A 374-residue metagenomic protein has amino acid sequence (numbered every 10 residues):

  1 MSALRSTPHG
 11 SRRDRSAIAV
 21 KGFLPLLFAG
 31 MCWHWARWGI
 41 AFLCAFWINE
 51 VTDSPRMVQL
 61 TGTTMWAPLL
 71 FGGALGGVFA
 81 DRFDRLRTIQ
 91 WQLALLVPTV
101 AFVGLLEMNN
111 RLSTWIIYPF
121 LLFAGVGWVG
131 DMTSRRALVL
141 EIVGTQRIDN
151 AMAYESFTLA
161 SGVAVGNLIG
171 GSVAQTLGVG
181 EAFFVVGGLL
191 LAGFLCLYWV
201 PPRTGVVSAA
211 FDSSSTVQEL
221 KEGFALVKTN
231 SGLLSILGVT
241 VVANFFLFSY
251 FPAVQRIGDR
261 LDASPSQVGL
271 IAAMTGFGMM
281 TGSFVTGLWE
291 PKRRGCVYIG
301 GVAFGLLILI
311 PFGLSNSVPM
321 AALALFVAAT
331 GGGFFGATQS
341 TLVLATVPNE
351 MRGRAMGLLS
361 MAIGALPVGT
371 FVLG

Functional and structural regions predicted by a protein language model:
A3, F71-V78, R82, L86-T88 (+6 more regions): C-terminal transmembrane bundle of multi-pass solute transporters/carriers
G10-P68, A225-T275: Helix-loop boundary and gating motifs at the non-cytosolic
M31, S113-G130, V241, M320-F334: Hydrophobic core of transmembrane alpha-helices in multi-pass small-molecule transporters, especially MFS/SLC-type
C44, G130-V143, F334-V347: Intracellular juxtamembrane helix-capping segments at the cytosolic ends of symmetry-related transmembrane helices
A45-V51, G104-N109, V165-V185, R260-L261 (+1 more regions): Transmembrane alpha-helix termini and helix-breaking/packing motifs in multi-pass membrane transporters
P55-R56, T145-E155, P265, N349-L359: Loop-to-transmembrane helix entry/capping segments in MFS-fold secondary transporters and related SLC/MFSD carriers
F120-S161: Cytoplasmic helix-loop-helix junction between adjacent transmembrane helices in 12-TM secondary transporters
A137, E141, F183, L189-S214 (+1 more regions): Helix-loop junctions on the cytosolic side of multi-pass membrane transporters, especially the intracellular loop
